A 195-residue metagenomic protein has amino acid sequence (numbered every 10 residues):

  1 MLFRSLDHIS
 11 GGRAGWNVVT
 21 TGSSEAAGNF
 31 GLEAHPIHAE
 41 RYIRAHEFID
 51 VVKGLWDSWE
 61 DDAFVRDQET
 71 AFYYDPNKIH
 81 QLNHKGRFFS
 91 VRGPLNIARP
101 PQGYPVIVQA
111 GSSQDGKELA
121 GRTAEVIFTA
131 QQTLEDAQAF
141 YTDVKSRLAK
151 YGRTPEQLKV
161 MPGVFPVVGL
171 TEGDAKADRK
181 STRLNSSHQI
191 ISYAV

Functional and structural regions predicted by a protein language model:
M1-L2, K180, L184-V195: Single conserved hydrophobic/aromatic residue that forms the stacking wall/gate of nucleotide- or nucleobase-binding
F3, Y42-A45, I49, A137 (+1 more regions): Amphipathic alpha-helical segments in well-structured domains
F3-R4, R92-P94, V144-L148: Short alpha-helical segments and helix-capping/turn motifs at coil-helix boundaries
S5-I9, L134: Gly/lys/ser-thr-rich phosphate-binding loops in alpha/beta enzymes that coordinate phosphoanhydride or phosphate groups
H8-T123, Y151, P155-E156, F165 (+2 more regions): Internal, glycine-rich beta/alpha segment that forms the wall or movable "lid" of small-molecule/cofactor binding
S112, Q132, S187: Flexible loop residues that form catalytic and substrate-binding hotspots at small-molecule/glycan-binding clefts
D115, L134-E135, I190: Glycine-rich nucleotide phosphate-binding loop and flanking beta-alpha elements of Rossmann-like dinucleotide-binding
L119-S146, K150-R153, L158-R179: Glycine-rich, aromatic-lined ligand/substrate-binding cores of catalytic and carbohydrate-binding domains
